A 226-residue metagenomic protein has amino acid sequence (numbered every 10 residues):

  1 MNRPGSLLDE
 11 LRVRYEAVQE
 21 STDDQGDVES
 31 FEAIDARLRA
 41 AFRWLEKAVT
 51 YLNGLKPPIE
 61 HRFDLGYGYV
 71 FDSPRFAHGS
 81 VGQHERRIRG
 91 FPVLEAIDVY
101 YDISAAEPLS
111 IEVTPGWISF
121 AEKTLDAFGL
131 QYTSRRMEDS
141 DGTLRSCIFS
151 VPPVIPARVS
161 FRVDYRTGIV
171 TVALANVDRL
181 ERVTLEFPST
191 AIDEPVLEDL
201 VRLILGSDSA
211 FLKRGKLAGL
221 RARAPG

Functional and structural regions predicted by a protein language model:
M1-Q25, A224-G226: Extended acidic low-complexity intrinsically disordered regions
N2, S6, E29, A36 (+2 more regions): Alpha-helix boundary/N-cap detector
L7-Y15, A121, V196, L200-V201: Generic structural signal of hydrophobic/aromatic residues within well-ordered alpha-helices of folded domains
R12-Q19, A105-E107, W117, F161 (+1 more regions): Extended, folded cores of ATP/NTP-driven motor/assembly subunits in large transport and secretion machines
R14-D64: Contiguous, amphipathic alpha-helical segments that mediate oligomerization or scaffolding in large protein assemblies
L45, L65, I97-Y101, V159 (+2 more regions): Generic structural hydrophobic/aromatic packing signal, biased to beta-strands
Y69-T167: Hydrophobic-cavity lipid-handling domains and compact docking modules
E138-G226: Glycine-rich, aromatic-bearing surface loops/beta-hairpins
